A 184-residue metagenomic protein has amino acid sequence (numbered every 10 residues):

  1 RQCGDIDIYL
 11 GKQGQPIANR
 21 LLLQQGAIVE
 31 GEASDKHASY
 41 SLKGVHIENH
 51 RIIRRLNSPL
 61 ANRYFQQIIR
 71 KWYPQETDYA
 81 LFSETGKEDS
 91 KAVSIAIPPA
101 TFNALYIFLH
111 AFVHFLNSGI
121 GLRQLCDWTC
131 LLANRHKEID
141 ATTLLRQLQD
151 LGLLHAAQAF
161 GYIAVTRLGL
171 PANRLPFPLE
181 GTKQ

Functional and structural regions predicted by a protein language model:
R1-G4, L10-Q184: Conserved NTP-donor binding/palm subdomain of two-metal-ion nucleotidyltransferases/polymerases, i.e., the charged
